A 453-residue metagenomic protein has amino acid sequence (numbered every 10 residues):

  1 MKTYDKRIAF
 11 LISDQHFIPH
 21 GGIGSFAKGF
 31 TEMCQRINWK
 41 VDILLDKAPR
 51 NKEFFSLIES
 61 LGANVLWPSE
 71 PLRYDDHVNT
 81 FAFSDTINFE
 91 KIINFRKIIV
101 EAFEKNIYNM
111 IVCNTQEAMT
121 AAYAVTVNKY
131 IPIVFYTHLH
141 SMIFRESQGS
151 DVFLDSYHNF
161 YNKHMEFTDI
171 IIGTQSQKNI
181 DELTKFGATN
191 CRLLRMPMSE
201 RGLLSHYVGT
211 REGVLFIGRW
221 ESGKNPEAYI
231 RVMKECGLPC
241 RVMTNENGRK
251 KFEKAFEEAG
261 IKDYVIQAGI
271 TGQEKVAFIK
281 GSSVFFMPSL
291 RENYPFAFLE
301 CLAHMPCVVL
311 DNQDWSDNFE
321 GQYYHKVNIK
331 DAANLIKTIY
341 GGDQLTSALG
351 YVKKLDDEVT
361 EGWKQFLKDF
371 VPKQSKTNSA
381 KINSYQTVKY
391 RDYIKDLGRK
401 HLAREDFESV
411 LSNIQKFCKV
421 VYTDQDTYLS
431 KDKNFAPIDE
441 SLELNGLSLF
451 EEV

Functional and structural regions predicted by a protein language model:
A9-L11, G173, M198, L204-K224 (+2 more regions): Conserved donor-binding/catalytic core segment of Leloir-type glycosyltransferases
I12-D14, W39-T86, N247-R249: N-terminal strand-loop element at the rim of the active site of nucleotide-sugar-dependent glycosyltransferases
M110-V112, V125-E146, G173: Active-site proximal beta-strand in glycosyltransferases
H140-S141, K178-N179, L193-L204, N247: Short beta-strand->alpha-helix junction loop in the catalytic core of nucleotide-activated group-transfer enzymes
H140-S141, S150-I172: Membrane-proximal helix-turn-helix segments that form the acceptor-binding/catalytic region of lipid-linked
F252-I270: Nucleotide-activated donor-binding/catalytic signature segment of Leloir-type glycosyltransferases, i.e., the conserved
L290: Aromatic "clamp/platform" in nucleotide-sugar-dependent glycosyltransferases that forms part of the donor/acceptor
G341-K395, L402-A403: A charged, aromatic-enriched C-terminal amphipathic alpha-helix characteristic of glycosyltransferases across folds
